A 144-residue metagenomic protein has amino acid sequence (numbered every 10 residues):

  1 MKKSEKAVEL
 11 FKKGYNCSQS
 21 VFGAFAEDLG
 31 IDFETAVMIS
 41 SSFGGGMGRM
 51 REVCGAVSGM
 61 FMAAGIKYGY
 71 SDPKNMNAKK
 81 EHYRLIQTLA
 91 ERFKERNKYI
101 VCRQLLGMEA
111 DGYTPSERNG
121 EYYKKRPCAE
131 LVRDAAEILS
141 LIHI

Functional and structural regions predicted by a protein language model:
M1-L29: Active-site-proximal helix-loop elements at catalytic-domain edges
E5-K12, F43-R51, G120-K125: A short glycine/serine-rich beta->alpha loop
C17, C54, C102: Short cysteine clusters
F25-S42, L105-G112: Acidic-glycine-rich active-site phosphate/pyrophosphate-binding loop
G59-G69: DPxDG-like acidic metal-binding loop motif
S71-T114: A structural-propensity feature for long, helix-poor, extended segments
I142-I144: Conserved small/polar residues in nucleotide/adenosyl-binding loops
